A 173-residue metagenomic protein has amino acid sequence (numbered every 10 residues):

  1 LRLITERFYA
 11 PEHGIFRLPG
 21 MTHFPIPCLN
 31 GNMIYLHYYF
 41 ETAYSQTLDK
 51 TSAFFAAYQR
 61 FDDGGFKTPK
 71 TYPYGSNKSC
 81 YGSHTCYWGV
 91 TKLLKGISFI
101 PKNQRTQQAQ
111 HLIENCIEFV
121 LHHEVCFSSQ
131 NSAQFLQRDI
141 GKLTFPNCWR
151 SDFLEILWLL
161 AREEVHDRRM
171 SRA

Functional and structural regions predicted by a protein language model:
L1, Y38-S52, P101-E114, A161-R172: Structural helix-adjacent loops and short alpha-helical linkers that scaffold large soluble proteins
R2-H13, T47-K67, L112-S129, R172-A173: Long, well-ordered core segments of solenoidal/helical folds
R2-I34: Asp-box/WD-like beta-propeller blade repeats and closely related beta-sheet repeat scaffolds
M21, P25, T85, Q104-R105 (+2 more regions): Structural signature of alpha-solenoid helical repeat scaffolds
F24-D63: Hydrophobic alpha-helical segments and helix pairs
P25-Y38, C86-S98, W149-A161: Well-ordered alpha-helical segments within folded domains of soluble proteins
F66-P146: Aromatic-anchored, glycine/proline-accented short structural segments that stabilize local strand-turns or short
L143-D152, L159-A173: Accessory, usually C-terminal, subdomains that scaffold auxiliary metal cofactors
